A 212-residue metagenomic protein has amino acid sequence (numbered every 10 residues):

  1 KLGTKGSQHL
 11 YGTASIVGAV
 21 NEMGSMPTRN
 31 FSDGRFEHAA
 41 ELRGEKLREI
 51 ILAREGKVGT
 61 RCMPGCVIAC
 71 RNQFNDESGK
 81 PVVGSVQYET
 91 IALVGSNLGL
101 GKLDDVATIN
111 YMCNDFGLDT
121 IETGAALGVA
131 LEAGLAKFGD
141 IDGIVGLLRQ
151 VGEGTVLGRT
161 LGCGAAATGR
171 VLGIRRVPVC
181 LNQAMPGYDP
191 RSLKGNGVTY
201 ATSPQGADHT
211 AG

Functional and structural regions predicted by a protein language model:
K1-G212: Extended C-terminal regions of large enzymes
